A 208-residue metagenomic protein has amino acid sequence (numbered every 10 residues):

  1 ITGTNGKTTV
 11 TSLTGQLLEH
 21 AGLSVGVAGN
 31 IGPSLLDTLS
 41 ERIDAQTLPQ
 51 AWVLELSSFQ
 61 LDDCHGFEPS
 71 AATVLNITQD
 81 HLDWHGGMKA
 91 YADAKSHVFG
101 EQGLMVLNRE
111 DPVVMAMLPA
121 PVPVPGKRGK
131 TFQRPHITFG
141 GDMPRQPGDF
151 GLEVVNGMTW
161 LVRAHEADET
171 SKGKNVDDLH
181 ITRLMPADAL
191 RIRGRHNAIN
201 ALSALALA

Functional and structural regions predicted by a protein language model:
I1-I31: Walker A (P-loop) phosphate-binding motif
T8, E55, L75: Conserved G/P- and acidic residue-centered "switch" motifs that form tight phosphate/ATP-binding loops in soluble
H20-L23, D37-L39, T47-P49, P69 (+1 more regions): Acidic, Mg2+-coordinating active-site environments of NTP-dependent enzymes
G29, L54-L56, R109, G140: Short loop/edge segments at beta-strand edges and connector loops that shape dinucleotide/nucleotide cofactor-binding
P33-L35: AAA+/P-loop NTPase substrate/partner-engagement loops
S40, D44, E55: Switch I (G2) and immediately adjacent beta-strands of P-loop GTPase domains
P49-F59: Switch II (G3) loop of P-loop NTPases
D62-F67: Conserved helix/coil segment N-terminal to the catalytic DExD/H
